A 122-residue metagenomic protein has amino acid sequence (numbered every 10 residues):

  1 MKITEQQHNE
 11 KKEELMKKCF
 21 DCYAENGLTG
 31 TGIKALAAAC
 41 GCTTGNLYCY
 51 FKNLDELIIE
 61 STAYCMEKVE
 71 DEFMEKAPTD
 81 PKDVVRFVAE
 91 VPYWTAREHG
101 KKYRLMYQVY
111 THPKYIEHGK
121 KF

Functional and structural regions predicted by a protein language model:
M1-E10: N-terminal intrinsically disordered/low-complexity leader segments
K2, E14, K18, C22-E56 (+1 more regions): Helix-turn-helix
E14, K18-E25, K68-K76, L105 (+1 more regions): Solvent-exposed, amphipathic alpha-helical segments
I33, T62-E70: Short, basic, alpha-helical segments at the C-terminal edge of helix-turn-helix-like DNA-binding modules
L57, C65-K68, E98, K102: Amphipathic, well-ordered alpha-helical segments in soluble domains
E60, M74-E98: Hydrophobic alpha-helical connector segments
E67-E75, Y115-F122: Amphipathic alpha-helical packing segments from all-alpha helical-bundle domains
Y93-F122: Short secondary-structure transition hinges
